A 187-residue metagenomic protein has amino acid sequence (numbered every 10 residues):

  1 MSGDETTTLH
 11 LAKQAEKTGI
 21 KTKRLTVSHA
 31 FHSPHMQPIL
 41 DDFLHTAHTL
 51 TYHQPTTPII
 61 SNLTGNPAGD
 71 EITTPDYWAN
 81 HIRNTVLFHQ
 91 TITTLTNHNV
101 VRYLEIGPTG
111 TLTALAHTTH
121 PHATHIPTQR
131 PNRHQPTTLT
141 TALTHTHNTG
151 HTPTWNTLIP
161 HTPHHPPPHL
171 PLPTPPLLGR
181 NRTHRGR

Functional and structural regions predicted by a protein language model:
M1-I106, G110-L112, H161: Acyltransferase
P67, T73, Y77-R187: Flexible, low-complexity segments
